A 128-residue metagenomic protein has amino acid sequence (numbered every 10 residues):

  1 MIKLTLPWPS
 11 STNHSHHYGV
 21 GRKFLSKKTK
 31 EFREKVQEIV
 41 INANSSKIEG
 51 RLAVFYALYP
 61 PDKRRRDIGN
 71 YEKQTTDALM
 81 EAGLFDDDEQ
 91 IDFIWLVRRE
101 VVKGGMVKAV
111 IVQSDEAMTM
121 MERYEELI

Functional and structural regions predicted by a protein language model:
M1-I128: Acidic, proline/glycine-enriched N-terminal capping motif
